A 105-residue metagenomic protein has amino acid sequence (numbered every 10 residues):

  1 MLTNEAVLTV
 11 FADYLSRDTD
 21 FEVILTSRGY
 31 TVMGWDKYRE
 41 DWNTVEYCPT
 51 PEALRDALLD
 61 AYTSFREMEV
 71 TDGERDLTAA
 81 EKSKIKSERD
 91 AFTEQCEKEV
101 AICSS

Functional and structural regions predicted by a protein language model:
M1-D20, L58-I85, F92-S105: Negatively charged, low-complexity tracts enriched in Asp/Glu with abundant Ser/Thr
L2, R39-L54: A short, exposed loop/beta-hairpin motif centered on an aromatic-Gly-Thr core
L15-N43, A61: Short aromatic-glycine-(Arg/Gly/Cys) micro-motifs in beta-strand/loop hairpins
K37-V45, I85-Q95: Short, charged low-complexity intrinsically disordered segments located at boundaries of structured domains
